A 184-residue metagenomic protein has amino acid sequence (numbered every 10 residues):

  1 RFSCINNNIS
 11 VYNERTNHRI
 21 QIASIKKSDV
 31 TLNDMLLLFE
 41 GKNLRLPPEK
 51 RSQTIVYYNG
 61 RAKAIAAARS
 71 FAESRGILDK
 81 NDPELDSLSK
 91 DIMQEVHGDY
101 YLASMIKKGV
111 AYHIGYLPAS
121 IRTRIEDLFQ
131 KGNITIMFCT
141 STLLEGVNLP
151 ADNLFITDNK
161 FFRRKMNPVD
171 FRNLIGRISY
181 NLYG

Functional and structural regions predicted by a protein language model:
R1-I9: Post-DEXD/H (motif II) to motif III coupling segment of the RecA-like Helicase ATP-binding lobe
F2, Y183-G184: Helicase-associated low-complexity regulatory tails and linkers flanking the ATPase motor
R15-F138, K160-F171, R177-S179: Conserved C-terminal RecA-like helicase domain
S52, K107-K108, L149-N153, G184: Short glycine-/polar-rich loops that comprise or flank the Walker A/P-loop and associated switch/sensor motifs
I65-A66, V147, Y183: Short helix/loop capping segments that flank catalytic or ligand/cofactor-binding pockets
I136-K160: A short beta-strand element within the Helicase C-terminal
